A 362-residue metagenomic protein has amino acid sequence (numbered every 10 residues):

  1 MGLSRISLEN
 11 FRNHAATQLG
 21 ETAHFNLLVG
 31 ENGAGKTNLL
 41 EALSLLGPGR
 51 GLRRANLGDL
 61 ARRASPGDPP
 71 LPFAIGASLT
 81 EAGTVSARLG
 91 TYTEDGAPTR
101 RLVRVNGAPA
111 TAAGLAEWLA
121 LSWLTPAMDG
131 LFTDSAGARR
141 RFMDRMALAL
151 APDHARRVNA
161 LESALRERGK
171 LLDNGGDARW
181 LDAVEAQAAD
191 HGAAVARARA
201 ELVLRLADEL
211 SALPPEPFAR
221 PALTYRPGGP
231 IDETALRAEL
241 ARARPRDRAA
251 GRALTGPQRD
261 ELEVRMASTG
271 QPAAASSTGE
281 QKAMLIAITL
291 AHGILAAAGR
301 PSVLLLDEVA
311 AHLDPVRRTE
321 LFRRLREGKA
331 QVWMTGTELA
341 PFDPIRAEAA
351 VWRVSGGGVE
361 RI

Functional and structural regions predicted by a protein language model:
M1-E31, L45, D68, R179-V303 (+5 more regions): Conserved NTPase motor "head" modules and their coupling/switch loops across ABC/AAA+ ATPases, GTPases, and GHKL ATPases
K36: Conserved lysine of the Walker
G47-A138, D144-H154, L204-S211, D232-E233 (+1 more regions): Nucleotide-state sensing region of NTPase/ATPase domains
A77, Q331-T337: Structural recognition of the conserved hydrophobic beta-strand(s) that form the central parallel beta-sheet of P-loop
S122, W333, A350-W352: Hydrophobic/aromatic beta-strand patches that form the interior of the parallel beta-sheet core in alpha/beta enzyme
M128-P217, P227-G228: An accessory alpha-helical subdomain
D307-V309: Walker B catalytic acidic pair
